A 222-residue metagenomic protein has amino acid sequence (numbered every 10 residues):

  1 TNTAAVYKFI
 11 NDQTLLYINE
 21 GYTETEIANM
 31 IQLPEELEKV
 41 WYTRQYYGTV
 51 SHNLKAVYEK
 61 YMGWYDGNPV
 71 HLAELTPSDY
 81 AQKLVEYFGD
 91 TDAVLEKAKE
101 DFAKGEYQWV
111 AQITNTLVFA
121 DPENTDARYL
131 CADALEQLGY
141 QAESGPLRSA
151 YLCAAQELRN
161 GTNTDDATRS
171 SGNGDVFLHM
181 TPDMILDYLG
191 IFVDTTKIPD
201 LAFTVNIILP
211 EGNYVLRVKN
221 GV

Functional and structural regions predicted by a protein language model:
T1-E26, M30-Y65, L130, A134-Q137: Divalent-metal (often Zn2+) His-rich catalytic cores of metallo-beta-lactamase-fold enzymes
N2, V70-A93: TPR-adjacent "capping" and linker segments in tetratricopeptide-repeat scaffold/adaptor proteins
A5-I10, D79, G89-K97, W109 (+1 more regions): Alpha-helix N-cap/N′ positions at the starts of helices
E20-E24, G63, G67, Y107 (+2 more regions): Intrinsically disordered or highly flexible coil/loop and linker segments, enriched in small and charged/polar residues
E26, P69, A73, Q156-R159 (+1 more regions): Structured alpha-helical bundle/scaffold domains in large eukaryotic membrane-trafficking regulators
Q45, T49, G89, A93 (+2 more regions): Alpha-helix boundary/N-cap detector
D66-A81, T181-M184, N213-Y214: Acidic, low-complexity/disordered tracts enriched in E/D and polar residues
K97-Q112, T116-F119, E123, R128 (+1 more regions): Feature captures hydrophobic
